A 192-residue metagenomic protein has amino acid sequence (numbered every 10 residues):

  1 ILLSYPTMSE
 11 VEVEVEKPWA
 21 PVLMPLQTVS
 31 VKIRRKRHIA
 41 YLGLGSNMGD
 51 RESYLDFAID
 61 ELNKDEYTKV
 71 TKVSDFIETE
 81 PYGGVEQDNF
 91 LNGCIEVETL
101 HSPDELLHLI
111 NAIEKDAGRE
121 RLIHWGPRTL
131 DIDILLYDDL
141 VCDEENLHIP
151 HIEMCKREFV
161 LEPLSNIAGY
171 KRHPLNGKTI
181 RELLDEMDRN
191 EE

Functional and structural regions predicted by a protein language model:
I1-V31: Non-catalytic connector elements of ABC transporters
P6, M24-L26, R35, E86-D88 (+1 more regions): Short coil/turn motifs at beta-sheet boundaries
S9, E66-K69, L130, R157: Residue-level signal for beta-strand positions within conserved beta-sheet cores that form or flank
V11-V13, V29-V31, A40, G93 (+1 more regions): Hydrophobic residues positioned within well-ordered beta-strands of beta-sheet architectures
V15, S74-I77, I134: A general secondary-structure junction signal
E16-P18, E80, L147: Glycine-rich, charged/polar anion/phosphate-binding loops that engage phosphate groups from diverse ligands
R34-L44, M48-I123, D139: Nucleotide and nucleotide-moiety/phosphate-recognizing core
Y82-F90, H101-E192: Flexible, gly/pro- and Lys/Arg-enriched active-site loops
